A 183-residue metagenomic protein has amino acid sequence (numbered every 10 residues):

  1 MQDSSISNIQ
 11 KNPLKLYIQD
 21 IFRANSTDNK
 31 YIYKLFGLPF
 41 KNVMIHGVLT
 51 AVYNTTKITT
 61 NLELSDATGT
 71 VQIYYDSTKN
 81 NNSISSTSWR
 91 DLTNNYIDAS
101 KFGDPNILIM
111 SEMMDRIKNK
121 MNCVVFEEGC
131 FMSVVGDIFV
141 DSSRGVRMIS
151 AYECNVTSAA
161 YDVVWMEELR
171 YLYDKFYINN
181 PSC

Functional and structural regions predicted by a protein language model:
M1-C183: OB-fold and OB-like single-stranded nucleic-acid-recognition modules and their adjacent interaction interfaces
